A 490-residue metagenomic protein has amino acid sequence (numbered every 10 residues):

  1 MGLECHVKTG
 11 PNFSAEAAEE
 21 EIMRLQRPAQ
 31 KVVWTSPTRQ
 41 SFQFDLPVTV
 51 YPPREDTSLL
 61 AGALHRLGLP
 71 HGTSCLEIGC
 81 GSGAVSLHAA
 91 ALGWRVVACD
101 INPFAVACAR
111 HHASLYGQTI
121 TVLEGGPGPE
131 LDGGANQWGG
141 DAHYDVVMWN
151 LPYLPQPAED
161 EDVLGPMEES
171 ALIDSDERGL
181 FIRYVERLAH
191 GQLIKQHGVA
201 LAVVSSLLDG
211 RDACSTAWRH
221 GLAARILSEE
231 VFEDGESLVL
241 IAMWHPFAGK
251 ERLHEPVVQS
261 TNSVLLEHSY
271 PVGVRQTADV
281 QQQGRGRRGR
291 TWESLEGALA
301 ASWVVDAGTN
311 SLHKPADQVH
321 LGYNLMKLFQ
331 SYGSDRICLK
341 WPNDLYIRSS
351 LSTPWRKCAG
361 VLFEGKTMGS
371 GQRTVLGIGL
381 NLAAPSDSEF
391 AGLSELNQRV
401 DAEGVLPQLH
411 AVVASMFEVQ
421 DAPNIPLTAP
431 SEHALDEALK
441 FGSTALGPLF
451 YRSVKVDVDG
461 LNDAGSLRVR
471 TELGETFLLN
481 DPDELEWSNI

Functional and structural regions predicted by a protein language model:
N12-H88, E233-V239, F247: SAM-dependent Rossmann-like transferase core, predominantly class I methyltransferases with a strong bias toward
Q40, Y116-T121, L222, D335: A short helix-to-beta-strand connector/capping loop
A61-P157: Conserved SAM/SAH cofactor-binding pocket of Class I
V85, V147-L154, V272, A278-V280 (+2 more regions): Catalytic beta-strand/loop module used to bind and position nucleotide/cofactor moieties in cofactor-attachment
E124-G126, P256, L339-W341: Short loop/edge segments at beta-strand edges and connector loops that shape dinucleotide/nucleotide cofactor-binding
W149-R183: Mobile active-site "lid"/loop adjacent to the S-adenosyl-L-methionine
G179-E229: Conserved Class I SAM-dependent methyltransferase catalytic core
H220-V319: N-terminal lobe of the biotin/lipoate ligase/transferase fold
